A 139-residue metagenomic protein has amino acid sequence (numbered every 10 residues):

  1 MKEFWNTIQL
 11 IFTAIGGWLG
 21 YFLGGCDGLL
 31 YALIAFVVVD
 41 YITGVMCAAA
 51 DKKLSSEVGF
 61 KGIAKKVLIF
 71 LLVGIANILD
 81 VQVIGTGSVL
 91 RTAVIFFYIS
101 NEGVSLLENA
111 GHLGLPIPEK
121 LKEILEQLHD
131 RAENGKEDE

Functional and structural regions predicted by a protein language model:
M1-T7, I99-E139: Membrane-proximal cytosolic segments adjacent to transmembrane helices
I8-G24: Alpha-helical phosphate/pyrophosphate-handling elements in metalloenzyme active cores
A14-L19, V45, G74, I78: Alpha-helical transmembrane segments of multipass membrane proteins
L29-V39, L90-Y98: Hydrophobic core segments of alpha-helical transmembrane domains in multi-pass membrane proteins
A35-V38, T43-E57: N-terminal intrinsically disordered, cationic/polar leader segments that include organellar targeting peptides
A49-V58, N109-I117: A cytosolic-side transmembrane-helix exit/cap motif
D51-L72: Juxtamembrane helix-capping/reentrant segments at transmembrane boundaries
L72-V81, G135-K136: Hydrophobic alpha-helical transmembrane segments in multi-pass integral membrane proteins
